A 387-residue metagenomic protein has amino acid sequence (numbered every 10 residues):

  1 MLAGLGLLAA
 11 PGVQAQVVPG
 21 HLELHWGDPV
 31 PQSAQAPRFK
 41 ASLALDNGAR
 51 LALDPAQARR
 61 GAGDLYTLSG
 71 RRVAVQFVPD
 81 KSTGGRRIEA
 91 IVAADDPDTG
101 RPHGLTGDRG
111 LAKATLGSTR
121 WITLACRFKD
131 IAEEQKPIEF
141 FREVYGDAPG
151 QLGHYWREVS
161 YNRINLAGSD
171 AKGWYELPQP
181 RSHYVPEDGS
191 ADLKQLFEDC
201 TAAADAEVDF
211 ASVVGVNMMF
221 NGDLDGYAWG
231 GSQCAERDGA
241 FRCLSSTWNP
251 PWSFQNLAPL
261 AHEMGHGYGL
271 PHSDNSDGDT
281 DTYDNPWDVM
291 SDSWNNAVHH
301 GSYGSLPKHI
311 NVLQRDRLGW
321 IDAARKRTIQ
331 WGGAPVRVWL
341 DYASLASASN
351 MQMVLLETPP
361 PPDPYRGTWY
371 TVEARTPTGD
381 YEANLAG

Functional and structural regions predicted by a protein language model:
A10-P11: N-terminal signal peptide c-region/cleavage motif recognized by signal peptidases
A15-A41: Structural detector for short beta-strands of small beta-barrel domains
P29-S33, D130-F140, A297-P307, G379-A383: Short, solvent-exposed loop/turn elements at domain surfaces
R38, R72, S118-R120, G367: Extracytoplasmic
G48-L65: Beta-strand/loop nucleic-acid-binding surfaces
A62-S69, V78-L260, Y268-D277, Y283 (+1 more regions): Propeptide-to-catalytic entry region of secreted or membrane-anchored zinc metalloproteases
F210, G215-E382: Extracellular hydrolytic enzyme modules, especially secreted metalloproteases of the metzincin/thermolysin-like class
